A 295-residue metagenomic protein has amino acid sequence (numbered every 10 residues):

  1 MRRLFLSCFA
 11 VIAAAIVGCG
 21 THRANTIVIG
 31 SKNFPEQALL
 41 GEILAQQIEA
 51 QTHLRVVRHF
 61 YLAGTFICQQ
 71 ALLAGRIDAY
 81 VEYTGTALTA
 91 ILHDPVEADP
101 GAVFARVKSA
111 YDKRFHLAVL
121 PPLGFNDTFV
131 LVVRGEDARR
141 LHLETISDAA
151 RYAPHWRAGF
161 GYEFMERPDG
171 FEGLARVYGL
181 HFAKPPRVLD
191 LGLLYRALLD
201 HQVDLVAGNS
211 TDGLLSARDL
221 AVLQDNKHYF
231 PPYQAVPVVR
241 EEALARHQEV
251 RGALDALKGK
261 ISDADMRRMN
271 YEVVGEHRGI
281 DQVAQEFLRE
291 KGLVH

Functional and structural regions predicted by a protein language model:
A24-E36, L54-F60, P154-G159: Short, well-ordered beta-strand elements
L44-T52, I146-K184, E286-L293: Ligand-binding cleft/hinge of the Venus flytrap
R55-Q70, K184-R196: Short helix-initiation/N-cap motifs at beta->coil->alpha
L73-E82, A153-W156, G173, L198-G208: Alpha-to-beta junction loops
I91-L120, D200-V203, L214-H228: Ligand-binding "clamshell"
G101-A158, E241, G259-D263: A conserved helix-loop-strand patch within extracytoplasmic ligand-binding domains of the periplasmic binding
K113-L117, L123-V130, V188, T211-K258: Periplasmic-binding protein-like
M165, D169-V177, Q248-H295: An extracytoplasmic/periplasmic, membrane-proximal ligand-sensing/linker region
